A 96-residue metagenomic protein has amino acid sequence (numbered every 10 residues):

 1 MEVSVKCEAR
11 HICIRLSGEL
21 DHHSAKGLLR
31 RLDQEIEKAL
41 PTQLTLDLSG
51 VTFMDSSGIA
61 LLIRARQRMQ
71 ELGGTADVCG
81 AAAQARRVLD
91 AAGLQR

Functional and structural regions predicted by a protein language model:
M1-R15: Short beta-strand/loop segment at the start of cytosolic alpha/beta domains
E19-R96: Amphipathic alpha-helical interaction surfaces in cytosolic regulatory modules
